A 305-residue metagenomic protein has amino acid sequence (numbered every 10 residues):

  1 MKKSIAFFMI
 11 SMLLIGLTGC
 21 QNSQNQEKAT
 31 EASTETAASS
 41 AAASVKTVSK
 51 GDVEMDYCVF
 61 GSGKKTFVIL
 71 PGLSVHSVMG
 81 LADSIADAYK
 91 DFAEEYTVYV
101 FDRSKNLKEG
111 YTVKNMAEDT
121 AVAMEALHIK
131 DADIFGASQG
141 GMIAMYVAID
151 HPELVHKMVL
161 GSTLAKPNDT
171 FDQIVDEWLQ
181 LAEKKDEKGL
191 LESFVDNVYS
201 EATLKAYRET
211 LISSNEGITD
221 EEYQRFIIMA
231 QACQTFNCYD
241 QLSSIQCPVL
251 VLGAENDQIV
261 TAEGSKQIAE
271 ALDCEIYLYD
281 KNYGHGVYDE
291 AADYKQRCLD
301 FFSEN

Functional and structural regions predicted by a protein language model:
G16-G19: C-terminal motif of bacterial Sec signal peptides marking the signal peptidase cleavage site
S49-L107: Conserved HGGG/HGGXW glycine-rich cap/lid loop of the alpha/beta-hydrolase fold
N115-D133: Conserved acidic catalytic loop of the alpha/beta-hydrolase fold
M145, I149, H156-K185, R225: Flexible "cap/lid" loop of the alpha/beta hydrolase fold
D169-D172, K188-Q241: Conserved alpha/beta-hydrolase catalytic His-Asp/Glu region
I245, V251-G253, D257: Short beta-strand/loop motif that positions the catalytic acidic residue of the alpha/beta-hydrolase fold
Q258-G264: Conserved alpha/beta-hydrolase "acid-adjacent" motif
N282-K295: Catalytic histidine-centered segment of alpha/beta-hydrolase-like enzymes
